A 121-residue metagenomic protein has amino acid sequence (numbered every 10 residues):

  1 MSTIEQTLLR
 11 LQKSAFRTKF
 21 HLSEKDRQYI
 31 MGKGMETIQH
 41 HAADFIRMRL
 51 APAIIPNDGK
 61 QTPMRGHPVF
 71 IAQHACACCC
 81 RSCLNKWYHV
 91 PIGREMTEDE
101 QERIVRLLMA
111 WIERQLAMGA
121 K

Functional and structural regions predicted by a protein language model:
M1-I46: Core of compact, soluble alpha-helical bundle domains
T3, K86-V90, R114: RNA-interacting cores
H40-M48, S82-K86, A110: Short, hydrophobic/amphipathic alpha-helical patches that form generic packing surfaces within helical domains
P56-C76: Immediate flanking context of iron-sulfur cluster ligation sites
S82-L108: Iron-sulfur (Fe-S) cluster-binding segments and ferredoxin-like electron-carrier domains, especially [2Fe-2S]
E102-K121: Short Fe-S-cluster ligation motifs
